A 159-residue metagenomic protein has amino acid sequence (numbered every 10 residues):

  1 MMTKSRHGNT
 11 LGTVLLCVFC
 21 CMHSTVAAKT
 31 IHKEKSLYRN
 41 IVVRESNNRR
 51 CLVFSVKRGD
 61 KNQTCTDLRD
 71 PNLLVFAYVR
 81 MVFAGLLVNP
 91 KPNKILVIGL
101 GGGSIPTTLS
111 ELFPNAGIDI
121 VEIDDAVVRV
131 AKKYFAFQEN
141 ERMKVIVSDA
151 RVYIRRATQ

Functional and structural regions predicted by a protein language model:
M2-T13: Bacterial N-terminal signal peptides that target proteins for export
G12-C21: Bacterial N-terminal signal peptides
C20-H23, K35, R44, N89 (+2 more regions): A generic structural signal for short, solvent-exposed coil/turn residues that cap or connect secondary-structure
V26-C51: N-terminal auxiliary segments of SAM/dcSAM-dependent transferases
V42-R44, C51-V53, D119, K144-I146: Soluble periplasmic/extracytoplasmic beta-strand elements of cell-envelope proteins
R50-A77: N-terminal, post-signal-peptide region of Sec/Tat-exported proteins
L73-Q159: The AdoMet/dcAdoMet-binding core of the Class I SAM-like
